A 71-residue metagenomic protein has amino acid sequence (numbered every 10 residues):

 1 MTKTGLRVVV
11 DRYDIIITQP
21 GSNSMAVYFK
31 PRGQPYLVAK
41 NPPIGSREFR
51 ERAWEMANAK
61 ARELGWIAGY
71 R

Functional and structural regions predicted by a protein language model:
M1-G33: Short N-terminal "domain-start" leader segments that mark the transition from disordered tails or signal peptides into
Y36-R71: Mixed-charge, Lys/Arg-enriched low-complexity segments
